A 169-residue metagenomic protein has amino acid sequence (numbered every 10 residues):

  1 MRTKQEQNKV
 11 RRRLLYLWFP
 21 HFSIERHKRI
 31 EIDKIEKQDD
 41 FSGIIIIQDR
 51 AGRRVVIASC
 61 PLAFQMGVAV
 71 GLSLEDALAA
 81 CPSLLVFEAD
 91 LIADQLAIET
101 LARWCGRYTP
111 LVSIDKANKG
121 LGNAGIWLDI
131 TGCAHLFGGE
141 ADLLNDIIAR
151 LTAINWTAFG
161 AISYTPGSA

Functional and structural regions predicted by a protein language model:
M1-A134, G139-D142, D146-A149, A158-P166: Residues that scaffold, gate, or flank divalent-cation-dependent active/transport sites
